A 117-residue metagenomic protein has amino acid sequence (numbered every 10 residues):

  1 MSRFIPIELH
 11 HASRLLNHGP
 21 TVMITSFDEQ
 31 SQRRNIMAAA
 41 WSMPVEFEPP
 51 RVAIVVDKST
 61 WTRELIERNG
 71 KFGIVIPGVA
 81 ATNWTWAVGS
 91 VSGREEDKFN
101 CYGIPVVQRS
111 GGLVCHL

Functional and structural regions predicted by a protein language model:
M1-L117: Active-site-proximal mixed secondary-structure blocks
